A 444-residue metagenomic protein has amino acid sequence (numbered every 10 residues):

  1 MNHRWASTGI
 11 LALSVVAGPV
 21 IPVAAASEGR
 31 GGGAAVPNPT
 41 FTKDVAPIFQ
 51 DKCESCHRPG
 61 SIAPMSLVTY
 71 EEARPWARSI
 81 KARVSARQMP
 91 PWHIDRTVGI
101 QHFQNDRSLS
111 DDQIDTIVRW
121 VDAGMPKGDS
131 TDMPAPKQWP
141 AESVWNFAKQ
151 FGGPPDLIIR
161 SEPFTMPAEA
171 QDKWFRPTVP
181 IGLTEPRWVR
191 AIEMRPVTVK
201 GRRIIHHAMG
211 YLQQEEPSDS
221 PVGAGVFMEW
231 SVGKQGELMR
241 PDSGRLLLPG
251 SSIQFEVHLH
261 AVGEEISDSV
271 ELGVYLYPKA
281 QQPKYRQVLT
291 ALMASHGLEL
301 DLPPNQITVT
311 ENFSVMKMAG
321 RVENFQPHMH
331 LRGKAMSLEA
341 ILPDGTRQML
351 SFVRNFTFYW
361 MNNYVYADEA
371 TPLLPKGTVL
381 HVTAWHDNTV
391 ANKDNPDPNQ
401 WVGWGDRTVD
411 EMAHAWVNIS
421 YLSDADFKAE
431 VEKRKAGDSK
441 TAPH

Functional and structural regions predicted by a protein language model:
M1-R4: N-terminal secretory signal peptides that target proteins for export/translocation
A6-S7, I48: A generic signature of intrinsically disordered, low-complexity regions enriched in glycine/proline and charged/polar
T8-P19: Bacterial N-terminal signal peptides
I21-A35, K433-H444: Basic/polar N-terminal segments that are highly enriched at the extreme N-terminus, encompassing both cleavable
V23-R187, T198-V199, R203, G250-E256 (+1 more regions): Aromatic- and Gly/Pro-enriched helix-to-coil junctions and flexible linker segments
W145-E430, K435-D438, A442-H444: His-enriched metal-coordination microenvironments in redox/metal-binding proteins
